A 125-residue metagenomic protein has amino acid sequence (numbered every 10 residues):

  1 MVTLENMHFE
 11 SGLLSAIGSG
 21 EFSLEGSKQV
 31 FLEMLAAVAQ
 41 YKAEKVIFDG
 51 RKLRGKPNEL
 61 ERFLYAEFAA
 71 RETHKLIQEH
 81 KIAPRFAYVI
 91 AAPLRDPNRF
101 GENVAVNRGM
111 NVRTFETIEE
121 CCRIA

Functional and structural regions predicted by a protein language model:
M1-A125: Amphipathic, Lys/Arg-enriched alpha-helical "gate/interface" segment within cytosolic domains that mediates
